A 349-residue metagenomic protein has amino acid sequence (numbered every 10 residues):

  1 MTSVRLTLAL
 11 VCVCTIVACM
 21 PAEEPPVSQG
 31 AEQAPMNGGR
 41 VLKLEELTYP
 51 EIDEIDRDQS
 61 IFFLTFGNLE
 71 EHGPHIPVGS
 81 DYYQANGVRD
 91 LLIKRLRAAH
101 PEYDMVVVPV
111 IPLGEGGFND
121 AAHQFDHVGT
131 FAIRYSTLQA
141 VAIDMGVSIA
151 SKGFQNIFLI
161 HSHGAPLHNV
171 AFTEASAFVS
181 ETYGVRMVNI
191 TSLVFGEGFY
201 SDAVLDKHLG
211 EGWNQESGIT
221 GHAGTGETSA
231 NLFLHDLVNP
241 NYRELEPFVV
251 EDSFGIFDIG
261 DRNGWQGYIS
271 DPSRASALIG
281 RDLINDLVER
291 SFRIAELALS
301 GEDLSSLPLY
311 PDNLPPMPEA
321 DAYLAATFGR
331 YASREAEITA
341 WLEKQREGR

Functional and structural regions predicted by a protein language model:
M1-L8: Bacterial N-terminal signal peptides that target proteins for export
C12-C14: Cysteine-centered motifs
V17-A18: C-terminal motif of bacterial Sec signal peptides marking the signal peptidase cleavage site
E24-S136, A140-N156, S162-R349: Extended, histidine- and acidic-residue-enriched regions that form the cofactor-binding/catalytic faces
